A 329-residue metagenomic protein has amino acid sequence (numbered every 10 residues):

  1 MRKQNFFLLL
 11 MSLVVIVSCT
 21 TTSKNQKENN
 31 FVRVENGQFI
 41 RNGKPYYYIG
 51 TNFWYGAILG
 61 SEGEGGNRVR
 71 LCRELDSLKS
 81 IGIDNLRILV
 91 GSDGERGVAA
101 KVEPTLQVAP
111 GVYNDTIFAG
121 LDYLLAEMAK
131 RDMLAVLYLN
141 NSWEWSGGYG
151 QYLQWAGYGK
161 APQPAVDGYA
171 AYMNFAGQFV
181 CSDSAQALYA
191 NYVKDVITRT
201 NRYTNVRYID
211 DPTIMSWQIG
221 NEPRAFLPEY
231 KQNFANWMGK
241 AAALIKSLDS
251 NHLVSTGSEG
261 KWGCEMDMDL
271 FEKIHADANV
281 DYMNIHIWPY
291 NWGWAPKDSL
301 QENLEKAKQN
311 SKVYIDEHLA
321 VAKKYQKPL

Functional and structural regions predicted by a protein language model:
M1-L8: Bacterial N-terminal signal peptides that target proteins for export
L8, T22, K130-L134: Secondary-structure transition into beta-strands, especially the periplasmic turns and strand N-termini that construct
V15-S18: C-terminal motif of bacterial Sec signal peptides marking the signal peptidase cleavage site
T20-E28: Bacterial Sec signal peptide processing site at the extreme N-terminus
K27-K297, Q301-A320, K324-P328: Active-site mouth of glycoside hydrolases
